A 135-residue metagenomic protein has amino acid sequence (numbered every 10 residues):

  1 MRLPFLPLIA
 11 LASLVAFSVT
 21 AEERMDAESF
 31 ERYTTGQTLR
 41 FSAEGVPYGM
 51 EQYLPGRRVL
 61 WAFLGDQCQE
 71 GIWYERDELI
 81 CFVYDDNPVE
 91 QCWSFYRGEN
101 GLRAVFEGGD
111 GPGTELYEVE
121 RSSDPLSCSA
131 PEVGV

Functional and structural regions predicted by a protein language model:
M1-P4: Positively charged n-region of N-terminal signal peptides that target proteins for export
P7-A16: Bacterial N-terminal signal peptides
F17-E70, L79-V135: Lipid interaction determinants
